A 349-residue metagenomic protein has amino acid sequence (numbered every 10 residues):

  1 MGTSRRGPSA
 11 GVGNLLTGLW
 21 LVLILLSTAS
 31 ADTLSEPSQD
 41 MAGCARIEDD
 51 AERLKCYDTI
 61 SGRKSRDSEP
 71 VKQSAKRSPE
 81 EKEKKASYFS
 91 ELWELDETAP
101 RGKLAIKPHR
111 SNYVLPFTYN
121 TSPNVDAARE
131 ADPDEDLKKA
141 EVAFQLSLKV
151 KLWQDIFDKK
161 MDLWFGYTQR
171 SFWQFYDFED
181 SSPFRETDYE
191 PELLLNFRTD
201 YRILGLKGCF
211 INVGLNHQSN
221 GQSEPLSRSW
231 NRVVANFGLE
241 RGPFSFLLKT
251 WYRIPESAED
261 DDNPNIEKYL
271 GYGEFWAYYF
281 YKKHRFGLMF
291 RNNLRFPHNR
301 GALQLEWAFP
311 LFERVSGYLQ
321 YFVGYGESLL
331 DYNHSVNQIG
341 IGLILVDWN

Functional and structural regions predicted by a protein language model:
M1-A86: Cleavable N-terminal export/targeting peptides
V12, T17, A302-Q304, Q320-F322 (+1 more regions): Composition- and surface-driven signal marking solvent-exposed, interaction-prone regions in large proteins
R46-I47, S328-H334: Short, flexible active-site recognition loops that position polar ligands and cofactors
R53, F157, S245, R285-G287 (+1 more regions): Membrane-spanning beta-strand positions in outer-membrane beta-barrel proteins
L54, D58-S61, S65-P191: Outer-membrane beta-barrel initiation region
T121-A131, K138, W153-Y279, F290 (+2 more regions): Outer-membrane pore/translocation modules
Y272-S328, D347: Long, repeat-rich segments with strong aromatic
S335-N349: Outer-membrane beta-barrel "beta-signal"
